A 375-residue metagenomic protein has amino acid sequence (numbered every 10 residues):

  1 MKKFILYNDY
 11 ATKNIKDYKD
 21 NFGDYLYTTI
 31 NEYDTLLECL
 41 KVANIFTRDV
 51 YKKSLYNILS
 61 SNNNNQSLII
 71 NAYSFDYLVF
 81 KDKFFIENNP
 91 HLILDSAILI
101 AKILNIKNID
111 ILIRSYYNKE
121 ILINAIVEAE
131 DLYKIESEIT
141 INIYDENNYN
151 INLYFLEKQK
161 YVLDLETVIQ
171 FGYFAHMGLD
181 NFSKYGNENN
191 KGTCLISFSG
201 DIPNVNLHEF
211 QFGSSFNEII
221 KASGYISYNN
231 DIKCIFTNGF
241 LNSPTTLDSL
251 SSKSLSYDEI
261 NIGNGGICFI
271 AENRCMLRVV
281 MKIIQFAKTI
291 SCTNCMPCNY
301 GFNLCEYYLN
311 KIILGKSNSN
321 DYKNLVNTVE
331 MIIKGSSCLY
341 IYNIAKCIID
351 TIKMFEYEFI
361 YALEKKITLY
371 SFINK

Functional and structural regions predicted by a protein language model:
M1-N150: Iron-sulfur-cluster electron-transfer modules
F22, A97, I219-I220, C295 (+1 more regions): Buried hydrophobic positions in well-ordered alpha/beta secondary-structure cores of metabolic enzymes
T35-C39, K83-F85, I109, S115 (+3 more regions): Ferredoxin-type iron-sulfur electron-transfer modules in oxidoreductases and energy-metabolism complexes
V79-D82, E120-A125, N150-K158, Y173-F174 (+5 more regions): Short acidic, glycine/serine/threonine-rich loops at helix termini
L94-I98, Q211-N229: Short amphipathic, charge-patterned alpha-helical segments
I103-D110, D201-N204, I290-C292: Short, surface-exposed connector motifs at secondary-structure boundaries
I109, G224-G239: Short loop-to-beta-strand transition segments
S115-F212, G224: Hydrophobic alpha-helical positions that pack around
